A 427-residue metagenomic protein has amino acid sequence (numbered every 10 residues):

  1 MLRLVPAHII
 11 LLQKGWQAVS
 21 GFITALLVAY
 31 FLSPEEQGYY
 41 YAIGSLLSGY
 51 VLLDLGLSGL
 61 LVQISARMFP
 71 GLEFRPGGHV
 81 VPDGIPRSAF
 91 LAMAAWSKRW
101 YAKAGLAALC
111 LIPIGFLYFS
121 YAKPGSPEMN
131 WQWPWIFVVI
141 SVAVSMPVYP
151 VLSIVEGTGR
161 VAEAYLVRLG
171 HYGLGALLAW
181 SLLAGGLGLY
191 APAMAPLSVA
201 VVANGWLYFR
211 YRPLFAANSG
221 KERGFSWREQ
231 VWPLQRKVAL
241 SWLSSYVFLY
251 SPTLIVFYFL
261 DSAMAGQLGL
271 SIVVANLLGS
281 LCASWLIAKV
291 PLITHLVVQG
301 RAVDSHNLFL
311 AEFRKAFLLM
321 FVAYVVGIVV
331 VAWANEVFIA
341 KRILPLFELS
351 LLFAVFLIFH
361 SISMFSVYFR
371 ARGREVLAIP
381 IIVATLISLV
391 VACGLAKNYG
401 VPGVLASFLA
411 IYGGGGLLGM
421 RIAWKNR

Functional and structural regions predicted by a protein language model:
M1-R3, L189-P196, G205-L249, L292 (+2 more regions): Interhelical loop/hinge segments that connect adjacent transmembrane helices in multipass membrane
L2-R67, G71, R236-A263, V274 (+1 more regions): Signature of the first transmembrane helix
Y41, G77-K103, V231-Q235, G269 (+2 more regions): Interfacial transmembrane-helix starts/ends
G44-L55, S245, S251, L268-P291 (+2 more regions): Transmembrane helix-bundle signature of multi-pass secondary active exporters and lipid flippases
L55-I85, N276-G300, A371: Helix-loop junctions and terminal segments of transmembrane helices in multi-pass membrane transport/translocation
L109-P127, V322-K341: Short membrane-interface helical motifs at transmembrane helix boundaries in multi-pass membrane transporters
W135-I136, Y165-F215, I272, I387 (+1 more regions): Hydrophobic alpha-helical transmembrane segments
A143-L166, Y190, A354-I381: Membrane-interface junctions at transmembrane-helix termini in multi-pass inner-membrane proteins
